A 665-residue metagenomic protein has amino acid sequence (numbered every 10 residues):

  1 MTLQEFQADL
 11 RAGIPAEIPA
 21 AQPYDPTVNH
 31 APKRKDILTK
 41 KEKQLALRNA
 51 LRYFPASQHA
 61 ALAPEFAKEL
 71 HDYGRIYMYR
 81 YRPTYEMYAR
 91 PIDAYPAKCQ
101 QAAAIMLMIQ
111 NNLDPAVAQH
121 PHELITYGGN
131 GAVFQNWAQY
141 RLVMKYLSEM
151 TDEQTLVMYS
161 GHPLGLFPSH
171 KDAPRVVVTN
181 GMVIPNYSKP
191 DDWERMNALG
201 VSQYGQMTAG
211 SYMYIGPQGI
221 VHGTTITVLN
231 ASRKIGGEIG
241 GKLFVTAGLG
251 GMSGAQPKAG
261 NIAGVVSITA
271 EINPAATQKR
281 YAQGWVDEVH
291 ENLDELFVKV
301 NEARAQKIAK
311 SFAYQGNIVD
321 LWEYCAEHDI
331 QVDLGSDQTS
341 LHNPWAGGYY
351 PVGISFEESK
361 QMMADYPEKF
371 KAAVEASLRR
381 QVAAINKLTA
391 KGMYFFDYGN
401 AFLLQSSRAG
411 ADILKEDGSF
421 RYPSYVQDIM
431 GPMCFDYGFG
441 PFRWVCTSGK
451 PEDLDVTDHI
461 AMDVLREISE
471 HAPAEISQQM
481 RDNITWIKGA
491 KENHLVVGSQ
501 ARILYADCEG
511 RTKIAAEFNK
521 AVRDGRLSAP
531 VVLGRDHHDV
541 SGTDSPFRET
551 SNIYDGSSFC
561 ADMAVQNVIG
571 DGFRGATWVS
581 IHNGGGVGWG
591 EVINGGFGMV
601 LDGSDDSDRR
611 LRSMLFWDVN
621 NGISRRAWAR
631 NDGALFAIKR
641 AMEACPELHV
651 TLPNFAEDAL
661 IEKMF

Functional and structural regions predicted by a protein language model:
M1-R233, P432-C434, F439-S580, V587-G588 (+2 more regions): N-terminal ligand-binding/catalytic initiation module
E149-Q154, G264, Q331-L334, K387-Y394 (+2 more regions): Structural alpha-beta junctions
T155-S160, V178, T246, T269-A270 (+5 more regions): General beta-strand structural signal in soluble alpha/beta enzymes
G205-L229, R233, I239-L243, L249-K307 (+5 more regions): Catalytic or ion-translocation cores adjacent to nucleophile or general acid/base/metal-coordination motifs in diverse
I239, A309, S528-P530: Short secondary-structure junction motifs
A276-Q278, Q405, S541: Short, charged/polar "capping" segments at the starts of alpha-helices and the immediately preceding loops
E295-I514: Core active-site phosphate/anionic-ligand binding loop and the adjoining beta-turn-alpha structural block in enzyme
L652-F665: Intrinsically disordered, low-complexity regulatory segments in tyrosine-phosphorylation signaling proteins
